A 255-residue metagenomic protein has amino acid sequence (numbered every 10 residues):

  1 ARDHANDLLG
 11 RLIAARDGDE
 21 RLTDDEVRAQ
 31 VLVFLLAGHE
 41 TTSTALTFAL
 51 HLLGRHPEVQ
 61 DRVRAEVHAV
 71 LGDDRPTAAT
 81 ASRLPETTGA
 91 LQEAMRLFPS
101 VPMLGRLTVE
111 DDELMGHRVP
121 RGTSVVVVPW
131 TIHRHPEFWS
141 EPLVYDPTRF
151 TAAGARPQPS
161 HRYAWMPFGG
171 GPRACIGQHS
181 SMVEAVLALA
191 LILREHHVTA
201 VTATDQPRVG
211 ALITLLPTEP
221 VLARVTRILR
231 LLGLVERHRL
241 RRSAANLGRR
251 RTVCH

Functional and structural regions predicted by a protein language model:
A1-A45, Q60, L84, L107 (+1 more regions): Conserved cytochrome P450 catalytic core segment spanning the I/J/K helices
A1-A5, E20, E58, F98-M103 (+4 more regions): Proline-centered turn/helix-capping motifs that create local helix->coil transitions or kinks
R2-L8, H51-V101, M115, P120-T123 (+5 more regions): Cytochrome P450 I-helix active-site segment
L36-T42, H117-R118, A174-S180: Acyl activation and transfer enzymes in specialized metabolism, enriched for ANL adenylate-forming modules
T41-Q60, R64-E66, H179-H196: Cytochrome P450 catalytic-core helices
H68-P76, A174, H179-H255: Cytochrome P450 proximal C-terminal region
V127-R156: Conserved cytochrome P450 K-helix/beta-meander segment immediately N-terminal to the heme-binding cysteine loop
